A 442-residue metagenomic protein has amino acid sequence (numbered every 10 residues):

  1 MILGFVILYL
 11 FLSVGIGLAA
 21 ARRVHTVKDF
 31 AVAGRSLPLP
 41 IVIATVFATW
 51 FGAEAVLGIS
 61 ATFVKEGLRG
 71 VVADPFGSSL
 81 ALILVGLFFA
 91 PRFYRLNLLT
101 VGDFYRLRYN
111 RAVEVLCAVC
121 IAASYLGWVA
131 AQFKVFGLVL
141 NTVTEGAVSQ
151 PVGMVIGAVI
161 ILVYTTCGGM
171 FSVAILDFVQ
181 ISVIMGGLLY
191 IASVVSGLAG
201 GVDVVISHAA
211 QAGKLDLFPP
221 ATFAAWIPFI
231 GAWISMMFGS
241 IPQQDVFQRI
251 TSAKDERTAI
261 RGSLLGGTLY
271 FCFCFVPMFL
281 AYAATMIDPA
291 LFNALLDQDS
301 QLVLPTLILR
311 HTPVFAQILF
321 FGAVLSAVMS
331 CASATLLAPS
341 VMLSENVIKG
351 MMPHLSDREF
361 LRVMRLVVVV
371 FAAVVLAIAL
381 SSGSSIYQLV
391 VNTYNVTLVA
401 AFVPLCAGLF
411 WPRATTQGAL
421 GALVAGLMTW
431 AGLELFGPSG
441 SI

Functional and structural regions predicted by a protein language model:
M1-I442: Membrane-embedded helix-loop-helix hairpins and adjacent transmembrane boundary segments in multi-pass transporters
